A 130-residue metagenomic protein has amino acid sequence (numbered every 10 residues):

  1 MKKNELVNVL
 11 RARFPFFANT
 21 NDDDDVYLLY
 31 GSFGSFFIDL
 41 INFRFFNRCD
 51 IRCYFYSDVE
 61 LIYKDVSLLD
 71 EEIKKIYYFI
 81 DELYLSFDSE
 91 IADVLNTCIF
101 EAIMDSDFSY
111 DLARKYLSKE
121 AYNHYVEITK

Functional and structural regions predicted by a protein language model:
M1-N4, N8, N19-G31, Y63-K74 (+1 more regions): Alpha-solenoid helical-repeat scaffolds
K2-K3, S109-K130: Eukaryotic acidic, Ser/Thr-rich intrinsically disordered low-complexity regions
V7, R11, A18-T20, F36-I41: Extended alpha-helical scaffold segments
V9, R13, E82-L83: Alpha-solenoid HEAT/Armadillo-like helical repeat scaffolds in large eukaryotic proteins
A18-D22, F45, C49, D88 (+3 more regions): Residue-level signal for secondary-structure boundary elements
Y30-E60: HEAT-repeat alpha-solenoid elements in large eukaryotic scaffold proteins
D50, Y54-Y56, K74-K75, L112-A121: Short alpha-helical "patches" and their helix-cap loops
I62-A113: Amphipathic protein-protein interaction modules
